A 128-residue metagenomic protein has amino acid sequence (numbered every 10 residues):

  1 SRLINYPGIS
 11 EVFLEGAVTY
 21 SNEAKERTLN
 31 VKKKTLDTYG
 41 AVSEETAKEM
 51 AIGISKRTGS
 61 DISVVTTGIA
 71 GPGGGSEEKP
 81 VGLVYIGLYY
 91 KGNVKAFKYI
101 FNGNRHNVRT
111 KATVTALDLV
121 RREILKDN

Functional and structural regions predicted by a protein language model:
S1-N128: Short alpha-helical segments enriched in small residues
